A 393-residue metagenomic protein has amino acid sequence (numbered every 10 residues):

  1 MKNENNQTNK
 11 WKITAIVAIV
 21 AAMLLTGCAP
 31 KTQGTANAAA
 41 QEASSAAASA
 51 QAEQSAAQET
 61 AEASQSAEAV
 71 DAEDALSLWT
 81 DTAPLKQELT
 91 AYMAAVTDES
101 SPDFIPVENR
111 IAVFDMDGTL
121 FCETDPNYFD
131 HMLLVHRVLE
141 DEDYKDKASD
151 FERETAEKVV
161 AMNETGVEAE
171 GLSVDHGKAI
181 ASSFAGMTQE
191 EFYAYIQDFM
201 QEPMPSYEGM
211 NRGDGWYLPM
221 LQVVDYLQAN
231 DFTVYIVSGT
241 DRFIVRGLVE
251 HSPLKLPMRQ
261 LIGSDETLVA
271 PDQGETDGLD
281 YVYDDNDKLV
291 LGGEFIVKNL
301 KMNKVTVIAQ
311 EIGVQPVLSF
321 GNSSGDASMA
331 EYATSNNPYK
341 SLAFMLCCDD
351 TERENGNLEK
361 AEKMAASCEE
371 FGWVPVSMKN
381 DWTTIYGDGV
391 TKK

Functional and structural regions predicted by a protein language model:
K2-N5, D98-S100, L221-Q222, K304-V307: A generic local structural motif
N3-A15: Bacterial N-terminal signal peptides that target proteins for export
V17-I19: Sec-dependent N-terminal signal peptides
M23-G27: C-terminal motif of bacterial Sec signal peptides marking the signal peptidase cleavage site
A29-A40: Bacterial lipoprotein signal-peptidase II cleavage site
S44-A61: Extracellular mucin-like PTS domains
A63-L76, N109, A194-K393: C-terminal cap/substrate-recognition subdomain and adjoining C-terminal extension of metal-dependent phosphatase-like
A67-D277: Alpha-helical substrate-recognition element adjacent to the catalytic core
